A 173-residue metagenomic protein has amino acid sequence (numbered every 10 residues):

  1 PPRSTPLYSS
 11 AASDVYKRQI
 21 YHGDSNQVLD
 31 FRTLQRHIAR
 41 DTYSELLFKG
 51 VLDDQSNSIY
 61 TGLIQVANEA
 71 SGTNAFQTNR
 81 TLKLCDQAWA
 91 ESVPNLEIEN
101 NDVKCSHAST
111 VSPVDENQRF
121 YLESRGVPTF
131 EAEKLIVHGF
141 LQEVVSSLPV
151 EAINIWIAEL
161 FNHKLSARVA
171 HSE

Functional and structural regions predicted by a protein language model:
P1-A12, Y16: Single conserved hydrophobic/aromatic residue that forms the stacking wall/gate of nucleotide- or nucleobase-binding
D24-V28, H37-E173: Family-specific signature for flavin-dependent thymidylate synthase
